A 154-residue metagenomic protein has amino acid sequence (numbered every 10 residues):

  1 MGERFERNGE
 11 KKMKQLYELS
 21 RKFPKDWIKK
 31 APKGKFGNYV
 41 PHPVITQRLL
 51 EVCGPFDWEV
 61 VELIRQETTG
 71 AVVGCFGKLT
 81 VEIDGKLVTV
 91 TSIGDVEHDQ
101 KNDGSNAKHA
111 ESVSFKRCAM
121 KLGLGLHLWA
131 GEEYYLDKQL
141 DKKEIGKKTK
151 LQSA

Functional and structural regions predicted by a protein language model:
M1-Y17, P24, L136-A154: Interfaces that engage single-stranded nucleic acids at replication/repair/recombination sites
G9-H42: Contiguous, often N-terminal, cationic amphipathic patches that form binding interfaces
V40-E144: Positively charged, aromatic-enriched nucleic acid-contacting surfaces
